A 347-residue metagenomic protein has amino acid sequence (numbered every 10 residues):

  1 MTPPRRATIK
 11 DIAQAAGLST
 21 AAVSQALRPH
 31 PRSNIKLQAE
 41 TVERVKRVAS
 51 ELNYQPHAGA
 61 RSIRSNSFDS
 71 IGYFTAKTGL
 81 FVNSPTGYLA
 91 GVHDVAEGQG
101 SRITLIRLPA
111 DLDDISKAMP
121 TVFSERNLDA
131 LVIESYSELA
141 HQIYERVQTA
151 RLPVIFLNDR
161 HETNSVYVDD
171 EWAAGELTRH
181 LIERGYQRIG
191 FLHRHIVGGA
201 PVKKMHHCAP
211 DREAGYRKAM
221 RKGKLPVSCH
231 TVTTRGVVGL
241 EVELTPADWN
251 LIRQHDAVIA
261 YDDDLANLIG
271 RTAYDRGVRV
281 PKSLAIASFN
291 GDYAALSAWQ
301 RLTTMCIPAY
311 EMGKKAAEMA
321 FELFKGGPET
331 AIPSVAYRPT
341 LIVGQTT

Functional and structural regions predicted by a protein language model:
M1-N66: N-terminal helix-turn-helix DNA-binding module of bacterial transcription factors
M1-P4, T8, S65-R179, P246-R253 (+1 more regions): Alpha-helical recognition/docking segments in bacterial nutrient-uptake and carbohydrate-utilization systems
A22-Q25, I63-L80, H180, R188-V202: Short beta-strand segments enriched in small/hydrophobic residues
A96-P109, P210-E213, R217-L240: Short beta-strand elements in bilobed, periplasmic/extracellular small-molecule ligand-binding domains
V166-H195, D211, V238-A247, C306-K325: Hydrophobic alpha-helical segments within soluble ligand-binding/sensing domains
L177-L225, E329-T346: An alpha-beta-alpha
S228, E241-T347: Flexible loop/turn connectors
